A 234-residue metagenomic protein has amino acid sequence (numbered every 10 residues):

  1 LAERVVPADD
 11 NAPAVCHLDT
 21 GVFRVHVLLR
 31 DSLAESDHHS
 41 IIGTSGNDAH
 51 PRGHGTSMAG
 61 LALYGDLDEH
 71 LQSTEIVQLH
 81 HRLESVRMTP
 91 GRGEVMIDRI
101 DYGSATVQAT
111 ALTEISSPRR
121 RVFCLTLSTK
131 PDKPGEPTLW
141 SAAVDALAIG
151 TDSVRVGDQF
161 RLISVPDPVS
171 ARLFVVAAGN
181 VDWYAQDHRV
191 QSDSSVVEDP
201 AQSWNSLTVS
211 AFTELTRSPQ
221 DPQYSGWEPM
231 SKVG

Functional and structural regions predicted by a protein language model:
A2-V5, N47, Q72, F160-S164 (+1 more regions): Generic recognition of flexible, low-complexity loop/linker segments
E3-D37, S45-D101, P118-V122, P134-G135 (+2 more regions): Subtilisin-like serine protease catalytic core
D19-R30, S195-G234: Extracellular S/T/G-rich loop segment that most often corresponds to the catalytic His/Ser-adjacent loop
E35-D48, D187-V196: Short helix/strand-bridging catalytic loops that position acidic/His residues to coordinate divalent metals and engage
A49-S57, G157-I163, A211-E214: Low-complexity, flexible helical/coil segments
H54, A178, V233: Short glycine-rich loop/turn motifs that provide flexible caps or phosphate-binding loops at active sites
M88-S203, L215-T216: Substrate-binding/access-modulating region of protease and related hydrolase catalytic domains
